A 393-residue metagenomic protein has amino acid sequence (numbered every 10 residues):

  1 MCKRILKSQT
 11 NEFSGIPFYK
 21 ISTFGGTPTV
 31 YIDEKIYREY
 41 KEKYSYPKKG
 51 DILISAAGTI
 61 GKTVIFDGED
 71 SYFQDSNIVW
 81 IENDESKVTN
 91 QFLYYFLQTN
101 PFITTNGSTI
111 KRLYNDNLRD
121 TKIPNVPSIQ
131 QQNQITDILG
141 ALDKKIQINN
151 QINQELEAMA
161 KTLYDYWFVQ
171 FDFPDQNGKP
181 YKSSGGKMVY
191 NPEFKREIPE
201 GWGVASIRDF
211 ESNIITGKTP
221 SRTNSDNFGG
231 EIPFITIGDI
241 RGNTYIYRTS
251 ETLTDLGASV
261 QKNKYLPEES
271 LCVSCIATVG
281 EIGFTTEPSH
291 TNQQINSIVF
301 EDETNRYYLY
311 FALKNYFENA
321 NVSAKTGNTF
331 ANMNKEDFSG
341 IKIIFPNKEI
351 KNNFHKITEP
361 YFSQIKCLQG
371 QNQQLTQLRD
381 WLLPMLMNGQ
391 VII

Functional and structural regions predicted by a protein language model:
M1-L6, G26, P124-Y166, S184-K218 (+4 more regions): Non-catalytic DNA-recognition/assembly elements of restriction-modification systems
M1-Q9, P17-K49, Q74, M188-F194 (+4 more regions): Sequence-specific dsDNA recognition surfaces
I5-F13, G107-I110, G178, P220-N227 (+1 more regions): Short coil/turn segments at secondary-structure boundaries
K20, Y37, K41-Q98, T236-I237 (+3 more regions): A short beta-sheet element
Y72-V79, Q91, S108-T136, S289-N296 (+1 more regions): A short glycine-rich beta-alpha junction/loop motif
V88, Q170, Q176-N177: Secondary-structure transition motif
Y94-I103, K122-P124: Well-ordered mid-protein domain cores that form the structural environment of catalytic cofactors
Y245, I282-F284, R306-Y308, A320-S323 (+2 more regions): Extended hydrophobic-aromatic, low-complexity segments
